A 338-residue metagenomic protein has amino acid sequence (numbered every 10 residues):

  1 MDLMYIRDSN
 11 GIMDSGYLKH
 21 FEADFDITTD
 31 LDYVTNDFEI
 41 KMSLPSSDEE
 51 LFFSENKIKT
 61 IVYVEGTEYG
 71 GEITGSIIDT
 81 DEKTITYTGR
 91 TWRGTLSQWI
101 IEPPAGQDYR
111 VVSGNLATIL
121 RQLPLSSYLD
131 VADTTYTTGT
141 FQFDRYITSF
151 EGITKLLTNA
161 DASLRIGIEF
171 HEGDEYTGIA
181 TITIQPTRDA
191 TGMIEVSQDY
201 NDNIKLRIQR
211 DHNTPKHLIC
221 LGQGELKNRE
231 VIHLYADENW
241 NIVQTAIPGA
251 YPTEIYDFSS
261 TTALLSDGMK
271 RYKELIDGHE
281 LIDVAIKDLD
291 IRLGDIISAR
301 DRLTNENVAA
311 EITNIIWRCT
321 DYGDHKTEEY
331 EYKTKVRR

Functional and structural regions predicted by a protein language model:
M1-Y33, S197-I208: Solvent-exposed edge beta-strands and adjacent loop segments that serve as assembly or binding interfaces
M4, P186-Y322: Acidic, small/polar-enriched beta strand-loop surface segments
T29-S47, E82-G94, C220, E274-A285 (+2 more regions): Oligomerization/assembly interface segments of phage tail-like spikes and tubes
I40, G89, E102-D130, D144-H171 (+2 more regions): Amphipathic, non-transmembrane alpha-helical segments in extracytoplasmic/periplasmic proteins
S47, S54-V131: Surface-exposed cap/loop segments at beta↔alpha junctions
E49-V62, L289-R300: Short coil-to-beta transition motif at edge beta-strands of beta-rich domains
K59-G89, S298-E329: Short beta-strand and beta-hairpin "edge-sheet" elements
I77-L96, D133-T214: Short beta-strand-centered interaction patches in the first periplasmic/extracellular domains of large envelope
